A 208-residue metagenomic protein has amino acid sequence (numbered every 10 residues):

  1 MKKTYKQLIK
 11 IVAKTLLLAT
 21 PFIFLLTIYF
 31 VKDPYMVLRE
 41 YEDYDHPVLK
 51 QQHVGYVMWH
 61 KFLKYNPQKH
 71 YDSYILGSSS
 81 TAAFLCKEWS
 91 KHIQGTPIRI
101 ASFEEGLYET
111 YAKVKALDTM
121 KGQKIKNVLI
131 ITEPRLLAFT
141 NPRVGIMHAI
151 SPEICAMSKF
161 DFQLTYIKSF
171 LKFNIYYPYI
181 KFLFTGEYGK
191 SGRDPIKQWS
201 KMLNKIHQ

Functional and structural regions predicted by a protein language model:
M1-I9: N-terminal Lys/Arg-rich, disordered targeting/topogenic segments
K10-V31: Hydrophobic membrane-insertion alpha-helices, especially the h-region of bacterial N-terminal signal peptides
I23-I28, H46-Q52, S80: Short acidic/polar alpha-helix capping motifs at helix-coil junctions
F30-L49: Alpha-helical transmembrane signal-anchor/signal-peptide segments
H46-P47, K69-S80, D194-H207: Phosphate-binding glycine-rich loops and adjacent basic patches that engage nucleotide phosphates, nucleic-acid
H46-Y74: Short extracytoplasmic
K69-T165: Membrane-embedded segments
T132, R143-Q208: Secreted/periplasmic serine-hydrolase-like ester/acetyl group-modifying domain
